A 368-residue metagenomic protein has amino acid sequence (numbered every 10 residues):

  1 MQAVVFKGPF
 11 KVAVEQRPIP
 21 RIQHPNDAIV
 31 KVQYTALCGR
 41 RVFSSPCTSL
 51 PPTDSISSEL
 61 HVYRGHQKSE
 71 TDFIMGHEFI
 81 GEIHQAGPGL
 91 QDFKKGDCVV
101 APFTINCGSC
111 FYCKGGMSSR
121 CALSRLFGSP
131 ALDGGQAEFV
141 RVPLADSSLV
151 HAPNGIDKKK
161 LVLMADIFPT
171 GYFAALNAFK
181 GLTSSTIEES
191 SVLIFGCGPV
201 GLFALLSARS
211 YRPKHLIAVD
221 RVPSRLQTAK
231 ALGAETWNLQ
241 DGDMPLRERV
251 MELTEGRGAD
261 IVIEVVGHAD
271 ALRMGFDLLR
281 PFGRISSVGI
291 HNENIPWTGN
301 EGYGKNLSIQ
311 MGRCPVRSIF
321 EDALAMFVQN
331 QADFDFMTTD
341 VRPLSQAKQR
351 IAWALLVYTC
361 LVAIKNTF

Functional and structural regions predicted by a protein language model:
P20-A36, T48-D54, R64-F111, D133 (+1 more regions): Glycine-rich beta-strand-centered segment in the early N-terminal region that forms part of a ligand/cofactor-binding
C38, I56, V200, S224: Conserved Rossmann-like nucleotide-cofactor binding loop
C98, S191, G283-R284, S308: Short glycine-centered segments of the SAM/dcSAM-binding site in methyltransferase folds
C107-F195: NAD(P)H dinucleotide-binding glycine-rich loop of Rossmann-like/cofactor-binding domains, especially the beta1-alpha1
T170, V200, A208: Hydrophobic/small residue at the entry helix of a nucleotide-binding pocket
E188-C197, R209-M274: Adenosine-nucleotide cofactor-binding segment
R273-D277, R317-F368: C-terminal hydrophobic helical "lid"/dimerization subdomain of Rossmann-like NAD(P)H-dependent oxidoreductases
R284-S286, W297-M337: Rossmann-fold dehydrogenase core element
